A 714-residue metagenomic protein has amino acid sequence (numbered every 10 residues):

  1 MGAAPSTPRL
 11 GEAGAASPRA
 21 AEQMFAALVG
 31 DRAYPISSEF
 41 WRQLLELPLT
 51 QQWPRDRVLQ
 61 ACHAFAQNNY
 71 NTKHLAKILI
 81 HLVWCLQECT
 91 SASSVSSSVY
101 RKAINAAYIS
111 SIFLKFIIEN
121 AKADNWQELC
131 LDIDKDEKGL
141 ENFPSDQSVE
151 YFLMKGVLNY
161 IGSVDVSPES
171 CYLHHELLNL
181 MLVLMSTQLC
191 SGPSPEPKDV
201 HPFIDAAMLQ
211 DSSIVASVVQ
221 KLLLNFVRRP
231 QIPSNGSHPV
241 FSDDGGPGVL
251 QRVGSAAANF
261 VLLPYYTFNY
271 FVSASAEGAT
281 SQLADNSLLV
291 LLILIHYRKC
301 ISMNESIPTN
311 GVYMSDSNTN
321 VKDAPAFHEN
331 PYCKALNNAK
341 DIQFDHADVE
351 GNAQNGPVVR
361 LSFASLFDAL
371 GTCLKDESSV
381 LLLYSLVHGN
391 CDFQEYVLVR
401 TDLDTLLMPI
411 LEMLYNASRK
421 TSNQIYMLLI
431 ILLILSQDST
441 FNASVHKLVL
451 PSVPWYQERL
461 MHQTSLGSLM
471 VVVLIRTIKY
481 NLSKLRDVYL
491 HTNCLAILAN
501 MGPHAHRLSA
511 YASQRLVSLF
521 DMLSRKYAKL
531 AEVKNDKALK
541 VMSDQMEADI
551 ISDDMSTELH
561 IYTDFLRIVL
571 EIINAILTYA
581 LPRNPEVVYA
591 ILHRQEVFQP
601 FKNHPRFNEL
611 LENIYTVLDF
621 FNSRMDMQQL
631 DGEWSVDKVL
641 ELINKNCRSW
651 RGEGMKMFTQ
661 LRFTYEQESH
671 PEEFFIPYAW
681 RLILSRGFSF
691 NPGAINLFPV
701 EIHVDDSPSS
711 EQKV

Functional and structural regions predicted by a protein language model:
G2-A107, K115-A123, K645, E653-S689 (+2 more regions): N-terminal alpha-helical scaffolding segments that mark the starts of alpha-solenoid/helical-repeat architectures
G14-P18, A33, Q51, N68 (+10 more regions): Intrinsic-disorder-associated interaction segments
A20, E39, H74, H81 (+27 more regions): Acidic, Ser/Thr-rich intrinsically disordered and amphipathic helical segments
E22, V29, R42, S97 (+1 more regions): Alpha-helical repeat/alpha-solenoid scaffolds of the HEAT/ARM/MIF4G superfamily and closely related elongated all-alpha
D31, L47, Q51, F65-T72 (+34 more regions): Residue-level signature of the C-terminal ends
L75-S94, G156-S163, N259-S273, L407-L414 (+2 more regions): Short amphipathic alpha-helical segments and their helix-coil junctions
R419-V714: Eukaryotic scaffolding regions of large macromolecular assemblies
